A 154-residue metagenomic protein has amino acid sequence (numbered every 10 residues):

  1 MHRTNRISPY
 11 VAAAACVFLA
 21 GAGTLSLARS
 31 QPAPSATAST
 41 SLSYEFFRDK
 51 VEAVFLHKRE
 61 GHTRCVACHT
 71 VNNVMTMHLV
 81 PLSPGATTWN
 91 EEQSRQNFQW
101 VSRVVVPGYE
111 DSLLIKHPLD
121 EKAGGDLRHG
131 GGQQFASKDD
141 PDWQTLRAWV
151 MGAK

Functional and structural regions predicted by a protein language model:
M1-T4, A20, A33: Compositionally biased, low-complexity segments enriched in small residues
H2-A14: Bacterial N-terminal signal peptides that target proteins for export
A12-A22: Bacterial N-terminal signal peptides
G23-K154: Aromatic- and Gly/Pro-enriched helix-to-coil junctions and flexible linker segments
